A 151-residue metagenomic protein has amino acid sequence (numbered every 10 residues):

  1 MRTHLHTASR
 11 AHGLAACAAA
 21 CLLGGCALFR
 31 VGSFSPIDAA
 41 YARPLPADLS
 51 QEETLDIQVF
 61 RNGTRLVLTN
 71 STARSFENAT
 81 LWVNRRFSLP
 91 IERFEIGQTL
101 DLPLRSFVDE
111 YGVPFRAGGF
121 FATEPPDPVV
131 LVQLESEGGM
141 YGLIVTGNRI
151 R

Functional and structural regions predicted by a protein language model:
M1-A27: Sec-dependent bacterial lipoprotein signal peptides
L23-R43: Bacterial Sec signal peptide processing site at the extreme N-terminus
P44-P46, Q51-E52, P114-F121: Cysteine-centric segments in proteins
L49-W82: Short, surface-exposed binding/anchoring microloops in extracellular/periplasmic proteins
R65-V67, D101, G142: General beta-strand recognition
W82-V83, E95-Q98, T146-R151: A short, sequence-level motif marking secondary-structure junctions
R85-G119: Intrinsically disordered, low-complexity Pro/Gly/Ser/Thr-rich segments with frequent PxxP/GP/PP motifs and embedded
E110-R151: Terminal connector regions
